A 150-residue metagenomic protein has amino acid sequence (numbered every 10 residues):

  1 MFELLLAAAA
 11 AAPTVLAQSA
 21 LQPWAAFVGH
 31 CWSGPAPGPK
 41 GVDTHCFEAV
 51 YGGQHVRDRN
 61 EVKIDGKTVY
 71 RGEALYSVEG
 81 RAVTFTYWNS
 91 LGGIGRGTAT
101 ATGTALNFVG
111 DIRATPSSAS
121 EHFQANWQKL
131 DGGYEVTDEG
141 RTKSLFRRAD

Functional and structural regions predicted by a protein language model:
M1-A7: Sec-dependent signal peptide recognition, specifically the positively charged N-region followed immediately by
A12-D150: Hydrophobic small-molecule pocket/channel-lining residues, especially in calycin-type beta-barrels
